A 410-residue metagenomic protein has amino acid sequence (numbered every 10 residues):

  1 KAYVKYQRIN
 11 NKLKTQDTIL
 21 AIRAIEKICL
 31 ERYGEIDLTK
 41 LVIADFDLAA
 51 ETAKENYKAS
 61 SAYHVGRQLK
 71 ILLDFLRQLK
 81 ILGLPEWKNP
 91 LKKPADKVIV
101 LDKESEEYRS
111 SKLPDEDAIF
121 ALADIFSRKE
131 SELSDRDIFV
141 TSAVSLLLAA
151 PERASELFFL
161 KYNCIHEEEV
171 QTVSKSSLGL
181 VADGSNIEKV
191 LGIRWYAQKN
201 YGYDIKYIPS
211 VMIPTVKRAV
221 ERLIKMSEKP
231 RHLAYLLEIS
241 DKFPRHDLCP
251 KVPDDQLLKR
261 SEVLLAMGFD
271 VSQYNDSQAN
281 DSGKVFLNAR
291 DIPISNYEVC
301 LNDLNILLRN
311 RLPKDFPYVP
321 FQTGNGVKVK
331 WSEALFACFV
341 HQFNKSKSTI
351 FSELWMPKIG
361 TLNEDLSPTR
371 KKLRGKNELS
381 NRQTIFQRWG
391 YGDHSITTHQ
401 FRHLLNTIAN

Functional and structural regions predicted by a protein language model:
K1-Y108, S145, F159, R218 (+3 more regions): Charge-rich, intrinsically disordered N-terminal extensions that act as flexible nucleic-acid engagement or regulatory
R32, R128-S134, A150, P250-H403 (+1 more regions): Short, basic (Lys/Arg/His-rich) helix/loop patches that form interaction surfaces in the mid-to-C-terminal regions
K40-F46, D115-F126, K372-Q387: Active-site-adjacent bridging/hinge elements
D47-Y63, E168-N200: Long amphipathic alpha-helical scaffold regions
K80-G83, L147-G179, N410: Short, charged phosphate-coordinating catalytic segments
A95-D124, Y201-P214: DNA breakage-rejoining catalytic core of tyrosine-based enzymes
D117-A150, A154, Q400-R402: Basic, Lys/Arg- and aromatic-enriched nucleic-acid-binding interface segment
D183-S185, K189-G192, A197-D247, V252-P253 (+1 more regions): Extracellular/surface-associated beta-sandwich interaction domains
